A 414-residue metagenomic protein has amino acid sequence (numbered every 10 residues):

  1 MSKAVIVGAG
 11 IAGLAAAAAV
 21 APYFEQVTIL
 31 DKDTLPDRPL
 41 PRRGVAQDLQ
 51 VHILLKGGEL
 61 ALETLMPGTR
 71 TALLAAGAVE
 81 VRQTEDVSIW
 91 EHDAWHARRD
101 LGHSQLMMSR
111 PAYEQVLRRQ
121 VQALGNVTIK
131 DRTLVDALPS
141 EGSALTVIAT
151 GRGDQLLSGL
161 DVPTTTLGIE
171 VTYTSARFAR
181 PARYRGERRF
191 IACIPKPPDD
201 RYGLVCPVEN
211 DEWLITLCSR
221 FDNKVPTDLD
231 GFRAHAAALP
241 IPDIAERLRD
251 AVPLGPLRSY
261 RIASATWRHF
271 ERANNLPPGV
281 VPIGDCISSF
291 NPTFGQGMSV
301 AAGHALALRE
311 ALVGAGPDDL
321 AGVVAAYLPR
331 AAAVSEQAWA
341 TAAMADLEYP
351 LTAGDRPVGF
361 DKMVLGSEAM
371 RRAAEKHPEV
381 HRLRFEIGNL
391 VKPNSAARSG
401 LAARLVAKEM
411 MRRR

Functional and structural regions predicted by a protein language model:
S2-L30: N-terminal Rossmann-like FAD-binding beta1-loop-alpha1 element of flavoenzymes
A12, L35, G153: Conserved Rossmann-like nucleotide-cofactor binding loop
A19, P39-S88: N-terminal FAD cofactor-binding segment of flavoenzymes
T28, T146, V280-P282: Residue-level marker for buried hydrophobic side chains located in beta-strands that build the well-ordered beta-sheet
A76-L145, T150-G159: Conserved N-terminal helical subregion
M107, K224-A326, R330-V334: FAD/FMN-dependent oxidoreductases across multiple families
A123-H235: Predominantly flavin-linked oxidoreductase catalytic cores and closely associated redox partners
R309-R414: C-terminal helical "tail/cap" subdomain of flavin- and related membrane-associated enzymes
